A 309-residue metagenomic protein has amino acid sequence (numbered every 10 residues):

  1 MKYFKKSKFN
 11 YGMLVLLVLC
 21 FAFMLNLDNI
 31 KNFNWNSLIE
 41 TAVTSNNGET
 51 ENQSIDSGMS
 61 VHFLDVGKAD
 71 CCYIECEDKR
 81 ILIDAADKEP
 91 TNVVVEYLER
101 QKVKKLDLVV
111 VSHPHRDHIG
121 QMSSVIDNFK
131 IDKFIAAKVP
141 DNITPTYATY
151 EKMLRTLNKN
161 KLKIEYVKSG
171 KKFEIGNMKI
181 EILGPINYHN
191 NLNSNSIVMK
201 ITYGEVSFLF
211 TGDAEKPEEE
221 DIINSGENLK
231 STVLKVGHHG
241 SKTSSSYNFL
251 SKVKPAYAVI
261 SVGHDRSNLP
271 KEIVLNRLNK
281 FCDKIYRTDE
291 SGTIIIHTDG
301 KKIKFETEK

Functional and structural regions predicted by a protein language model:
K2-K309: Non-globular, low-confidence helical/coil segments that flank catalytic cores
